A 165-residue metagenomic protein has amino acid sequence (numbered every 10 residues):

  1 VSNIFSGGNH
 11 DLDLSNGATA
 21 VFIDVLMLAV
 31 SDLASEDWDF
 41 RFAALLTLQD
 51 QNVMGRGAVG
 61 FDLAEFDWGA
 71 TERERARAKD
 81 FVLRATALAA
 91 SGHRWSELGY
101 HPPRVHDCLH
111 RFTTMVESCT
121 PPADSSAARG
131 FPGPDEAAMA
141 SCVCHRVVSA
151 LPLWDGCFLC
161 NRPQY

Functional and structural regions predicted by a protein language model:
V1-D37, R41: Charged, amphipathic alpha-helical stretches
V1-S2, P134-A137: Generic detector of ordered secondary-structure context
F5-S6, A140-C142: A short beta-strand micro-motif
A29-P134: Extended alpha-helical interaction scaffolds used for oligomerization/partner binding
E97, V105, M139, W154-C157: Mature extracytoplasmic/luminal segments of secretory-pathway proteins
E136-A137, S149-P152: Flanking scaffold residues of small Cys/His-coordinated metal-binding clusters
C144-V147, C160: Short Cys/His-rich metal-coordination motifs, predominantly Zn2+-binding knuckles/fingers
L151-Y165: Cysteine-rich micro-motifs
